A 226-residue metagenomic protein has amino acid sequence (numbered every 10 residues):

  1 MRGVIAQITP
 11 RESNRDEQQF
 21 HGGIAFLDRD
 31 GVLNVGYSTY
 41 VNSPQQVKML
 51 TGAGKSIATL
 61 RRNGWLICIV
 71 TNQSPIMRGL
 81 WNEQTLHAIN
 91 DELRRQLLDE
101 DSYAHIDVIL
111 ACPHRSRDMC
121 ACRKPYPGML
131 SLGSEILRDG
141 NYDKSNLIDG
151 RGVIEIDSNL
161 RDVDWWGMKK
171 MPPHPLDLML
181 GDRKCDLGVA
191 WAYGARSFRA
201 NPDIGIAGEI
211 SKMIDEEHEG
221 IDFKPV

Functional and structural regions predicted by a protein language model:
M1-A25, Q84, D91-Y103, R117-V226: Asp-based, Mg2+/Mn2+-dependent phosphohydrolase catalytic module
M1-C68: Active-site neighborhood of HAD-like aspartate-dependent phosphohydrolases
I24-L50, I76-T85, D99-S102, H114-C120: Metal-dependent phosphoesterase signature
D28, S56-T59, S74, I136 (+1 more regions): Short alpha-helical scaffold segments that flank and stabilize functional sites
N34-Y37, N72-Q73, D164-G167: A short alpha-helix capping/helix-coil boundary motif
V41, Q45-K48, A53-G54, A88-I89 (+3 more regions): Alpha-helix boundary/interfacial micro-motifs
A53, I57-N90, Y103-D118: Substrate-recognition element of Asp-dependent hydrolases with the DxDx(T/V) motif
